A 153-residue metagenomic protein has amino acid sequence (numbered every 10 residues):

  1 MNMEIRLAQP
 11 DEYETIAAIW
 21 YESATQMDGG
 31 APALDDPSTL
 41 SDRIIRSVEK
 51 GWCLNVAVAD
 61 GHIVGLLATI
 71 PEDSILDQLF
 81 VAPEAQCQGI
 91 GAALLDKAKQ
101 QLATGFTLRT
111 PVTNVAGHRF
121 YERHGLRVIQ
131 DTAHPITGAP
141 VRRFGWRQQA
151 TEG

Functional and structural regions predicted by a protein language model:
M1-D11, W146, A150-G153: Conserved N-terminal entry element of GNAT/NAT acetyltransferase domains
L7-E84, L95-K97, Q101, H134: Acetyl-CoA-dependent GNAT
W52, A139-G145: Short hydrophobic/aromatic beta-strand or adjacent loop that forms the aromatic wall/cage of a ligand/substrate-binding
A82-E84, Q88, V112-T113: Active-site acidic-Proline motif in GNAT/NAT acetyltransferases
C87-Q100, R119, R123: Conserved acetyl-CoA-binding loop-helix of GNAT-fold acetyltransferases
G91, L95, N114-G117, H134-P140: Short glycine/proline-centered loop/turn elements that form peptide/ligand docking sites
Q101-T113: Conserved GNAT acetyl-CoA-binding A-motif
E122-Q130: Conserved acetyl-CoA-binding loop of GNAT-fold acetyltransferases
